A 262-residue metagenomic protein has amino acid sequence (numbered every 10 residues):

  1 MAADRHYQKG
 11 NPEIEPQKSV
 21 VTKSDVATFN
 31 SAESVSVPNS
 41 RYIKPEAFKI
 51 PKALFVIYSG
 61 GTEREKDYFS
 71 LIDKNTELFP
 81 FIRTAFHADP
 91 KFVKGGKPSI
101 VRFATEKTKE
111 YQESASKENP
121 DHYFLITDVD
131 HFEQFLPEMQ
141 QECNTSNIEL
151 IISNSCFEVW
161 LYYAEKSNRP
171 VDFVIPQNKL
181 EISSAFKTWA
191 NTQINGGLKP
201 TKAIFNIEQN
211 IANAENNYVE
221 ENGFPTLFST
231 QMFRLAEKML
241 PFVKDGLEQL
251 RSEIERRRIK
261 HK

Functional and structural regions predicted by a protein language model:
M1-A53, K66, S70-P90, E110-K262: C-terminal accessory helical subdomains adjacent to catalytic cores in phosphodiester- and nucleotide-handling enzymes
I50-Y68, F92-A104: N-terminal carbohydrate-binding/catalytic regions of secreted carbohydrate-active enzymes
F103-Y111: Short, charged, amphipathic alpha-helix that recurs within catalytic cores of restriction-modification and other
